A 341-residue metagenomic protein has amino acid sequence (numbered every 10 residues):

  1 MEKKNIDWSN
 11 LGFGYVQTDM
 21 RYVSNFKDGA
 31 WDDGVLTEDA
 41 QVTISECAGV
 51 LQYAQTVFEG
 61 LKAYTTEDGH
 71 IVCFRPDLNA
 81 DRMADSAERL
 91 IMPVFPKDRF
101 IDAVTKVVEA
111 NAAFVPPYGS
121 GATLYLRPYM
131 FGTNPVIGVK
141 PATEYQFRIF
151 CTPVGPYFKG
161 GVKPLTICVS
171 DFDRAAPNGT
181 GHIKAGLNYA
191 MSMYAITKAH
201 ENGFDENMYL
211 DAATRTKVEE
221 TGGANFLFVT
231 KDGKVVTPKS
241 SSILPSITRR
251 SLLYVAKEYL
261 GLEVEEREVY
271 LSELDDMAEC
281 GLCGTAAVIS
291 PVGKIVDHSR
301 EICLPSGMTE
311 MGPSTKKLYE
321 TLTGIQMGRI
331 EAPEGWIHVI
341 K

Functional and structural regions predicted by a protein language model:
M1-A103, V107, V136-K341: Helix-start/capping segments and mature chain N-termini
D98-R99, V107-G121: Charged, gly/pro-rich active-site loop segments
A110, G132-T133: Intrinsically disordered, low-complexity linker/loop segments enriched in Gly/Pro and charged/polar residues
P117-F131: Extended, Lys/Arg-enriched charged tracts that mediate electrostatic binding to polyanionic substrates
